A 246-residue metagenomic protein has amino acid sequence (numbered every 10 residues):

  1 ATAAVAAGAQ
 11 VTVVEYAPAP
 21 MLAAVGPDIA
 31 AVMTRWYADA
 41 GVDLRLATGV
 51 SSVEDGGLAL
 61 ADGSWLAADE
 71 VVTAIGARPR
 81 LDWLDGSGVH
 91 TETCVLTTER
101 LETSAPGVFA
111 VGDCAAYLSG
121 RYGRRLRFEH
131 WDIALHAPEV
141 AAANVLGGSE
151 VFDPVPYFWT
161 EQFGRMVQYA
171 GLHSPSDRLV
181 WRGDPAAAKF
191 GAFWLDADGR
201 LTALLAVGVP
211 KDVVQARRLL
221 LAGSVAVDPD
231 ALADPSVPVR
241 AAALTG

Functional and structural regions predicted by a protein language model:
A1-S51, P154-W159: Rossmann-like dinucleotide-binding cores of NAD(P)H-dependent redox enzymes
A6, A38, V42, V89 (+1 more regions): Generic secondary-structure signature for well-ordered alpha-helical cores
A47-S51, D55, A61-G63: Conserved SAM/SAH-binding loop
V50-V53, V89, L101, F193: A structural signal for short hydrophobic beta-strand segments in well-ordered beta-sheet cores
G57-A59, W65-V140: FAD-site-proximal beta/loop scaffold in flavoenzymes
S64-H90, R165-G246: C-terminal catalytic lobe of FAD-dependent flavoproteins
C114-P210: Mid-to-C-terminal Rossmann-like scaffold of FAD/NAD(P)H-dependent oxidoreductases
